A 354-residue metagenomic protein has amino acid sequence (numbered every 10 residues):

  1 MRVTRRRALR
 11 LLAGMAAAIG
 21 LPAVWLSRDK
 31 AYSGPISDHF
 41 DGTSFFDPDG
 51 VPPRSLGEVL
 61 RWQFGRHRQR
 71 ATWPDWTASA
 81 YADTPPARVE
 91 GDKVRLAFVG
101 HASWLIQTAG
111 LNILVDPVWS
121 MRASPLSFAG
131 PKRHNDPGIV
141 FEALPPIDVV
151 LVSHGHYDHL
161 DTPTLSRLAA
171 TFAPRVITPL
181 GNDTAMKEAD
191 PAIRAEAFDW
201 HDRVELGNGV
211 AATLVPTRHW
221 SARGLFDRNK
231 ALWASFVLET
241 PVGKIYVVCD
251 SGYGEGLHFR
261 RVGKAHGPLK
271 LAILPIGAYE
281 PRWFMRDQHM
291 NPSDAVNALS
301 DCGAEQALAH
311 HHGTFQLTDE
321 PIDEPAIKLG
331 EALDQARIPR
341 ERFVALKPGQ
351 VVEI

Functional and structural regions predicted by a protein language model:
R2-A143, E239-C249, K270-L274, E331: Metallo-beta-lactamase
R2-R10, S27-G34, D38-G42, F46 (+5 more regions): Cap/insert and terminal regions of metallo-dependent hydrolase folds
R70-G91, T178-G243, K328-Q350: Metallo-beta-lactamase
R95-A97, A129-P137, H159, A197 (+3 more regions): Short gly/ser/thr-rich secondary-structure transition/capping motifs
S103-Q107, L206-P268, R286-D294: Catalytic core of the metallo-beta-lactamase
I106, D116, H154, A212 (+4 more regions): Divalent metal-coordination and catalytic microenvironments
W119-D136, W220-R228, E280-H289, Q316: Acidic/histidine-rich helix-loop elements that form or flank divalent-metal/phosphate-binding sites at the catalytic
F128-I177, A265-I273: Active-site metal-binding motif and surrounding structural segment of the metallo-beta-lactamase
